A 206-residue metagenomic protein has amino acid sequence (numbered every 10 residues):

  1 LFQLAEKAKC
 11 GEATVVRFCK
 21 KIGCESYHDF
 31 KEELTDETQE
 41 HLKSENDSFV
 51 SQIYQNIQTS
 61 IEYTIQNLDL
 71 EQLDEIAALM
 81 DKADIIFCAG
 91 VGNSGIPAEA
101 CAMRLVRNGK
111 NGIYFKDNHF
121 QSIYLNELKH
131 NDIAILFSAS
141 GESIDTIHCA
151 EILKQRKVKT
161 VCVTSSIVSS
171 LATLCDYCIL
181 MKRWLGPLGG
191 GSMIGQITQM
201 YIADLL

Functional and structural regions predicted by a protein language model:
Q3-E75: HTH-adjacent hinge/linker in prokaryotic transcriptional regulators
D81-Y201, L205: Glycine-rich phosphate-binding loops that contact phosphosugars or nucleotide phosphates
